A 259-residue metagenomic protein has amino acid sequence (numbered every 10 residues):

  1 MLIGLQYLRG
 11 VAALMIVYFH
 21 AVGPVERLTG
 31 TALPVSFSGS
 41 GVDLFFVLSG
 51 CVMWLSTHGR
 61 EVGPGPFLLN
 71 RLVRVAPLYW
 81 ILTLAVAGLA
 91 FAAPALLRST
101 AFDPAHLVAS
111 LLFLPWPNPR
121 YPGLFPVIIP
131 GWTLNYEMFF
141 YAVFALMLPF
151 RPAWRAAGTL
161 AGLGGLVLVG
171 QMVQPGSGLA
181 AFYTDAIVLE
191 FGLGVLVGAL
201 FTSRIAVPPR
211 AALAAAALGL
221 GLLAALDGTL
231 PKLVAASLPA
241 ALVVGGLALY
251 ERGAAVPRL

Functional and structural regions predicted by a protein language model:
M1-Y7, V11-S36, W54-P66, N118-G123 (+2 more regions): Alpha-helical transmembrane segments in multi-pass integral membrane proteins
L2, G63-W80, R98-F102, A142: Membrane-interfacial loop-to-helix junctions in multi-pass inner-membrane proteins
R9, G50, L72, E137 (+1 more regions): Divalent metal-coordination and catalytic microenvironments
A12, G23, F46, F139-F140: Short active-site segment of divalent metal-dependent hydrolases/proteases that encodes the spacing between
L14, Y18, L44, W80-G88 (+5 more regions): Generic alpha-helical transmembrane segments of integral inner-membrane proteins, especially permease/transport modules
S40, L48, W54, V75-M138 (+2 more regions): Membrane-interface helix-loop-helix regions
D43-F45, V188-L189: His/acidic/aromatic-lined binding-pocket segments of jelly-roll/cupin-type domains and related regulatory beta-sandwich
A85, L111-W116, T133-F140, L166-V167 (+1 more regions): Hydrophobic, membrane-facing alpha-helical anchors
